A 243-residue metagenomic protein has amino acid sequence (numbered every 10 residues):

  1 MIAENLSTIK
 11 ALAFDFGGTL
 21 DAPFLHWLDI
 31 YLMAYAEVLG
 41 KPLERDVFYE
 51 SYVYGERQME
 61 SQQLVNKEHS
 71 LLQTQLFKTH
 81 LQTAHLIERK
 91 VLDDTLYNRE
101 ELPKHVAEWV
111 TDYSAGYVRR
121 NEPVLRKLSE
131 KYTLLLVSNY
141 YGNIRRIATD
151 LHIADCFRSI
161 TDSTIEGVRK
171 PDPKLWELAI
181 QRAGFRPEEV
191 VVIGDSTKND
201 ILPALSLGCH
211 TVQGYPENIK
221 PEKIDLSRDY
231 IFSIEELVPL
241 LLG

Functional and structural regions predicted by a protein language model:
M1-F14, D46, T95-R99, N121-E122 (+2 more regions): Asp-based, Mg2+/Mn2+-dependent phosphohydrolase catalytic module
I2-E122: N-terminal helical cap/lid subdomain that shapes the substrate entry/recognition surface in HAD-like hydrolases
Y54, Q58, E108, K127 (+2 more regions): Solvent-exposed, charged/polar functional surfaces in cytosolic regulatory/catalytic domains
E130-K131: Structured helix-beta-strand junction loops
